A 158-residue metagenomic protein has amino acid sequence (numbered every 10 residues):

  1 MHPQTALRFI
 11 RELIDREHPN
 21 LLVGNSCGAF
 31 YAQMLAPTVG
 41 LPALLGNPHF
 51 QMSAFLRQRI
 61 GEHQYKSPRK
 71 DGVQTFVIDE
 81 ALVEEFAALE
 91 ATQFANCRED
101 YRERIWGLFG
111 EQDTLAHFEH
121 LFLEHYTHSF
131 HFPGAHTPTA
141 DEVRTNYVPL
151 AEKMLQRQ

Functional and structural regions predicted by a protein language model:
M1-R16, H136: Active-site catalytic motif of lipid deacylating hydrolases and related acyltransferases
H2-Q4, F30, M52: Short secondary-structure capping/turn micro-motifs that flank functional sites
R16-E17, V39: Active-site charged/polar residues at nucleotide-handling catalytic sites that mediate phosphoryl, nucleotidyl
L21-L22, A43: Conserved alpha/beta-hydrolase fold motif
V23-A32: Gly/Ala-rich beta-loop-alpha elbow adjacent to hydrolase catalytic centers
M34, T38: Active-site signature of alpha/beta-hydrolase-fold catalytic machinery across serine- and Asp/Cys-nucleophile hydrolases
P42-L44, P48-Q158: The alpha/beta-hydrolase serine catalytic core
